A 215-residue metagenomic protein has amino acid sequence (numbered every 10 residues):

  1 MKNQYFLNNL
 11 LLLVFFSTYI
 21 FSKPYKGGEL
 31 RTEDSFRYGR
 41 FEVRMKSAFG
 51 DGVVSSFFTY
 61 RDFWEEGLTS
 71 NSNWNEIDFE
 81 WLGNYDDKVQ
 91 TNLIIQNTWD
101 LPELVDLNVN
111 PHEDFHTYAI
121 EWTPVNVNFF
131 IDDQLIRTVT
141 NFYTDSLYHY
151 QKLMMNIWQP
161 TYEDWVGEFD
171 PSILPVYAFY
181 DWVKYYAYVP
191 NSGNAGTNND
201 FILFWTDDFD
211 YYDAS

Functional and structural regions predicted by a protein language model:
M1, F21-K23: Basic/polar N-terminal segments that are highly enriched at the extreme N-terminus, encompassing both cleavable
M1-L10: Bacterial N-terminal signal peptides that target proteins for export
L13-V14: Cleavable N-terminal signal peptides of Sec/SRP-targeted secreted and luminal proteins
K23-S215: GH16 jelly-roll
